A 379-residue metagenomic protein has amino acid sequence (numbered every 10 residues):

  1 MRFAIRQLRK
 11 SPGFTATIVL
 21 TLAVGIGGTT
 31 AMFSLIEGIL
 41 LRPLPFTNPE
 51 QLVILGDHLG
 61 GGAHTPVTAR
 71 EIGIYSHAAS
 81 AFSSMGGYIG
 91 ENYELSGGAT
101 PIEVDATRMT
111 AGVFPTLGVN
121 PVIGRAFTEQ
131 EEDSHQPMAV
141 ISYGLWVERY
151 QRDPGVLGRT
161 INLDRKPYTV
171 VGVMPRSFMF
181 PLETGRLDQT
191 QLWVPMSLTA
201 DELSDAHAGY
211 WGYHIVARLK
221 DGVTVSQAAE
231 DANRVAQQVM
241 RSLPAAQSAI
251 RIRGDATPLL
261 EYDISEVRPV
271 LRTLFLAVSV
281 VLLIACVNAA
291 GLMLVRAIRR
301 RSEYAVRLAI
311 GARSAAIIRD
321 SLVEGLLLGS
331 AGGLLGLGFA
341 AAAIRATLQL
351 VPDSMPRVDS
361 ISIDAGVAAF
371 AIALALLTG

Functional and structural regions predicted by a protein language model:
M1-T17, F46, H58, T100-P101 (+5 more regions): Membrane-helix entry/capping segments
I5, R9-G13, A285-G329: Intracellular coupling helices
S11-I39, P43, A285-V287, S330-G333: Short, strongly hydrophobic transmembrane alpha-helices
V24-Q51, L294, A343-D353: Alpha-helical transmembrane segments
M32-D57, A79-A81, N120, R186-L187 (+2 more regions): Membrane-proximal juxtamembrane linkers immediately C-terminal to transmembrane helices
L44-N92, W211-V216, T257: Membrane-proximal extracellular/periplasmic loop immediately following the first transmembrane helix
D57, R70-A126: Short amphipathic beta-strand/extended segments in non-transmembrane regions
N92, A106-T128, P137-R272, R345: Mid-to-C-terminal secondary-structure elements that act as membrane-proximal/extracytoplasmic interface segments
